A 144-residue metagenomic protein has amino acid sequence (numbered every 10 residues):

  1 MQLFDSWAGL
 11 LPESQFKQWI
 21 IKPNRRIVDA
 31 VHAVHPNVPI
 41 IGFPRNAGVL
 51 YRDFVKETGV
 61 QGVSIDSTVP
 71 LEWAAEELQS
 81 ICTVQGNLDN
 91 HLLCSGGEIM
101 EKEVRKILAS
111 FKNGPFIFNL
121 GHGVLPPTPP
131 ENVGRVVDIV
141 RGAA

Functional and structural regions predicted by a protein language model:
M1-A144: Active-site loop segments of alpha/beta catalytic cores
